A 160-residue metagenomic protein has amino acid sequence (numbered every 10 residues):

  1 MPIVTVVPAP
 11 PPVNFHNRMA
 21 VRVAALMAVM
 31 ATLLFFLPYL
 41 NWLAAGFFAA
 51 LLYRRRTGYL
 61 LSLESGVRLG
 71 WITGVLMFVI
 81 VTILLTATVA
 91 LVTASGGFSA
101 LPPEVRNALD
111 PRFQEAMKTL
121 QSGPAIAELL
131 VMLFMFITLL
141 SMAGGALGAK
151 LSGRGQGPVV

Functional and structural regions predicted by a protein language model:
M1-R18, R154-V160: Low-complexity, intrinsically disordered extramembrane tails and loops of integral membrane proteins
N14-A28, L120-Q121: Short hydrophobic alpha-helical membrane-embedded segments
V21-A25, V67, W71, A127-V131: Hydrophobic alpha-helical transmembrane segments
M27-L52, V81-G96, S122-S152, Q156: Selective recognition of hydrophobic, aromatic-rich stretches within alpha-helical transmembrane segments of polytopic
R54-I72: Amphipathic, cytosolic membrane-interfacial segments at TM-TM junctions
G70-T82: Selective transmembrane-helix segments that form parts of the transport pathway or gating/packing helices in multipass
V92-G123: Membrane-interface interhelical loops and short interface/amphipathic helices in multi-pass inner-membrane
